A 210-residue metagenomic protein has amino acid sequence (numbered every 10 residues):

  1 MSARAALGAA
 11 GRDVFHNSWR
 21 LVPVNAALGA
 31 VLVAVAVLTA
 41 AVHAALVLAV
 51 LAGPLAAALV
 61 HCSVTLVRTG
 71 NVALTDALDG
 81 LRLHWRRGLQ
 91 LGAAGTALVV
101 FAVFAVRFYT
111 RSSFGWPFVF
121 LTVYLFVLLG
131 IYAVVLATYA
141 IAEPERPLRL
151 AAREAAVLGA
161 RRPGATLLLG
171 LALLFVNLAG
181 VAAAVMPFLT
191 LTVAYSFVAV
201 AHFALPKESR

Functional and structural regions predicted by a protein language model:
M1-P117, Y132-R210: Helix-coil boundary and N-terminal low-complexity module in membrane systems
V119-A133: Alpha-helical transmembrane segments of multi-pass membrane proteins
